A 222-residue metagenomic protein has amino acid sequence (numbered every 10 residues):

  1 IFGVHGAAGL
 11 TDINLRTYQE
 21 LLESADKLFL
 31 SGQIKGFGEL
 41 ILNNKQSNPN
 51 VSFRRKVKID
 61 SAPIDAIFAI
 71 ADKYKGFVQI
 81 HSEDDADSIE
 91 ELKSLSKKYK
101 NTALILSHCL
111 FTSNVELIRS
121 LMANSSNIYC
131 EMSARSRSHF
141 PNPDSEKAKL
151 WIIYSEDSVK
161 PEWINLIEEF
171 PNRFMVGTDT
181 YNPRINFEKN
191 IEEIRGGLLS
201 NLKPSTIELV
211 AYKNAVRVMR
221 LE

Functional and structural regions predicted by a protein language model:
I1-F77: Active-site gating/metal-coordination segments in enzymes
A7-A8, I41-N43, E83-D84, L110 (+2 more regions): Catalytic metal-binding/acid-base residues of hydrolase active sites
T11, N44-N48, D87-S88, N114 (+2 more regions): Short catalytic/ligand-binding loop motif for oxyanion handling, primarily in non-cytosolic enzymes, centered on
E20-S24, A66, E90-S94, L117 (+3 more regions): Extracytoplasmic/secreted proteins, especially bacterial periplasmic and envelope-associated proteins
G32-K35, A123, N172, S205: Structured loop/turn residues at beta-strand edges in well-structured enzyme cores
F37, A71, H108, C130 (+3 more regions): Divalent metal-coordination and catalytic microenvironments
R54-V176: Catalytic pocket-lining loop regions of alpha/beta-barrel enzymes, especially the amidohydrolase/enolase/GH5 lineages
P161, N165-M175, Y181-E222: Mid-to-C-terminal alpha-helical segments outside catalytic/metal-binding sites
